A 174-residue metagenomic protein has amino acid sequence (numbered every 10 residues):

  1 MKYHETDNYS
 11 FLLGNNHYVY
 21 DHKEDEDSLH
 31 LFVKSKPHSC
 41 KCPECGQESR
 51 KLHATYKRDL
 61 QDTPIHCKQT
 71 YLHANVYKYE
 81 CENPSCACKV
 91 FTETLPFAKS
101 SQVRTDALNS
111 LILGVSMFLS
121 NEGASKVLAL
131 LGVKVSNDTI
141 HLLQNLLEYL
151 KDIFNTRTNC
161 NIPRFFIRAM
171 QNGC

Functional and structural regions predicted by a protein language model:
M1-C88, T92-T94: Short, conserved DNA-binding cores of transcription-related domains
L31, C42, C81, A124 (+1 more regions): Short, conserved catalytic/metal-binding motifs centered on acidic residues
Q47, A129, N145: Residue-level detection of the helix-turn-helix DNA-binding "recognition helix"
T92-L108: Short, Lys/Arg-enriched anionic-surface-contact patches
T105-L119: Short, amphipathic alpha-helical "recognition" segments used to contact nucleic acids or chromatin
F118-V127: Short, charged amphipathic recognition helices of the HTH superfamily and cognate SANT/SANTA-like modules
K134-C174: RNase H-like nuclease fold core
